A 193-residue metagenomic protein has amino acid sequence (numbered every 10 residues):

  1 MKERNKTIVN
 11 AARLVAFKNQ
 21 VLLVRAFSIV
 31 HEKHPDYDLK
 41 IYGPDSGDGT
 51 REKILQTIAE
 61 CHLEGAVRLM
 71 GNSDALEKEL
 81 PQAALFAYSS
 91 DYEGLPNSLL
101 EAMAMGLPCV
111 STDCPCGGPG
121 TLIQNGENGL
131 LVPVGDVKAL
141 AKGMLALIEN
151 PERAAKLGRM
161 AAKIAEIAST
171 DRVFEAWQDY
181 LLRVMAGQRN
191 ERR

Functional and structural regions predicted by a protein language model:
K6-V9, V15-E32, G49-K53, K138-A139: A conserved mid-protein helix/loop that constitutes part of the nucleotide-sugar donor-binding site
K40-E64, R153: Short, structured helix-loop element that forms part of the nucleotide-activated donor/catalytic region
N72, D91: Aromatic "clamp/platform" in nucleotide-sugar-dependent glycosyltransferases that forms part of the donor/acceptor
E77, A84, G106: A short alpha->beta transition loop at the rim of the catalytic pocket in nucleotide-sugar-dependent
P108-D113: Short hydrophobic beta-strand element within catalytic cores of glycosyltransferases and related nucleotide-activated
Q124-G126, L130-V137, L145-P151, E166: Conserved acidic donor-binding segment of nucleotide-sugar-dependent glycosyltransferases
A139, A146, R153-I167, Q178-D179: A short, well-ordered alpha-helix in the C-terminal region of glycosyltransferases
T170-R193: C-terminal alpha-helical cap of glycosyltransferases
